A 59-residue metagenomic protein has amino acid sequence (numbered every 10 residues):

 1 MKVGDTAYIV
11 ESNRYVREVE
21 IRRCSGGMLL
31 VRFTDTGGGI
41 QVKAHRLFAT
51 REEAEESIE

Functional and structural regions predicted by a protein language model:
M1-E11: Short coil-to-beta transition motif at edge beta-strands of beta-rich domains
D5, E18, V42-A44: Intrinsic disorder/low-complexity segments, especially N-terminal tails and targeting/processing regions
V10-E11, R22, E59: Residues marking helix boundaries in flexible regions
E11-S12, F33: Conserved "cap/hinge" positions at secondary-structure junctions
N13-Y15, G37: Residues that cap or initiate secondary-structure elements
Y15-C24: Short beta-strand-centered aromatic/proline hotspots
L30-E59: Intrinsically disordered, low-complexity, charged/polar segments
